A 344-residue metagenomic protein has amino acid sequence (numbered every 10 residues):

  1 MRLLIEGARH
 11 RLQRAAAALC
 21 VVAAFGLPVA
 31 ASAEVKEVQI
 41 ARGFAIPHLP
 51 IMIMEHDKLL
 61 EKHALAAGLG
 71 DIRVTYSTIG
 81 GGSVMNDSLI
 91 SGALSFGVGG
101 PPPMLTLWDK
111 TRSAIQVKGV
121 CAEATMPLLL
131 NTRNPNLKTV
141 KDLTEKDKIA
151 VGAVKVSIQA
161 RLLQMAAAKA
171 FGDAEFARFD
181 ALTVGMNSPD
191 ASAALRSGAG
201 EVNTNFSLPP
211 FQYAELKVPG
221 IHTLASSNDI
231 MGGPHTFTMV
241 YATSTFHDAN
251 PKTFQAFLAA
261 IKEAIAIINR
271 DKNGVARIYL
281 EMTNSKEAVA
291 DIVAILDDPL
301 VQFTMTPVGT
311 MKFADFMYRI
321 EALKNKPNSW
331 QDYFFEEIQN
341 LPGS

Functional and structural regions predicted by a protein language model:
R2-L19: Bacterial N-terminal signal peptides that target proteins for export
A16-P28: Bacterial N-terminal signal peptides
E34-F176, A181-G185, A199, N203-P209 (+1 more regions): Short, glycine-/small- and polar/acidic-enriched structural segments that line small-molecule recognition paths
K62, S83, D87, S91 (+12 more regions): Solvent-exposed, polar/charged alpha-helical surfaces in well-ordered, non-transmembrane soluble domains, broadly
L69-T75, A174-A181, T283-I295, K324-W330: Short, surface-exposed acidic
G172, D180, P189-L280: Pocket-lining segment of extracytoplasmic ligand-binding domains
H247-K324: Secondary-structure end/capping motifs
M317-S344: Conserved C-terminal helix/tail region of periplasmic/extracytoplasmic solute-binding proteins
